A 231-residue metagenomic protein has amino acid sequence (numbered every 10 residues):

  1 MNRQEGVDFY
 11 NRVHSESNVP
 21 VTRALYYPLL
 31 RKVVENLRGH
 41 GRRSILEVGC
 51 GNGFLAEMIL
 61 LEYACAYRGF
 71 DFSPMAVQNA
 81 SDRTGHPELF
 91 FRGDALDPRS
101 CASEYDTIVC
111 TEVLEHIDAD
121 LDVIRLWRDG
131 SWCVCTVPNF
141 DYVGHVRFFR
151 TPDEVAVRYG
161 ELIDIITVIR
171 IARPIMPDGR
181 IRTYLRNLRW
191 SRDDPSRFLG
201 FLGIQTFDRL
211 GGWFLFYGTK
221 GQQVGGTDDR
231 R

Functional and structural regions predicted by a protein language model:
M1-C101, T111, L121-R128, F149-V157 (+5 more regions): Conserved N-terminal segment of class I S-adenosyl-L-methionine
R43, D106, S131: Conserved acidic residues
S100-S103, I175-R182, G225: Short, solvent-exposed polar/charged micro-motifs at secondary-structure junctions
E112-H116: Short catalytic micro-motifs in class I SAM-dependent methyltransferases
S131-N139: Conserved beta-strand signature within the Rossmann-like core of class I S-adenosyl-L-methionine
N139-V143, I171-R173: Short "lid" loop at the C-terminus of a central beta-strand within the Rossmann-like core of SAM-dependent
G144-F148: Short, solvent-exposed loop/turn segments at secondary-structure boundaries
P174-G211: Alpha-helical membrane-targeting segments
